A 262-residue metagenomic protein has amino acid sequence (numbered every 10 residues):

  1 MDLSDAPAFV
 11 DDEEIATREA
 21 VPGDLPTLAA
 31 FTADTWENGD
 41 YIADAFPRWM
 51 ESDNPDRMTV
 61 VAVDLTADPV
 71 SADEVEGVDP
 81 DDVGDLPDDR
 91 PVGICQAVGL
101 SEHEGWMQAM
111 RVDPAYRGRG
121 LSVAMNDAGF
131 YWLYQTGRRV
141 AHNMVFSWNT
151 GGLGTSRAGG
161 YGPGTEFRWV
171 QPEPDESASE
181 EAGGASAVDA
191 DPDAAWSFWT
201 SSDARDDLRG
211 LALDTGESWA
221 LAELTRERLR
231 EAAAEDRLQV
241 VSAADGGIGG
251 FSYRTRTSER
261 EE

Functional and structural regions predicted by a protein language model:
D2-D44, E176-L221: Short amphipathic alpha-helix that is part of the acyltransferase structural core
L25, A29-L86, I94-Q96, L211-D245: Active-site rim helix/loop that mediates acceptor-substrate recognition in acyltransferases
M110-R117, E262: A short, internal acetyl-CoA/4′-phosphopantetheine-binding micro-motif in the GNAT/acyltransferase core
Y116, G120-A128: Conserved acetyl-CoA pyrophosphate-binding loop and the N-cap/start of the following alpha-helix in GNAT-like
V123, S147-T165: Conserved active-site alpha-helix within GNAT-family acetyltransferase domains
N126, L133-W148: Conserved GNAT acetyl-CoA-binding A-motif
M144-F146, G162-E176: Conserved catalytic-core motifs of GNAT/GCN5-like acyltransferases
A187-E262: Intrinsically disordered, low-complexity, positively biased terminal segments
